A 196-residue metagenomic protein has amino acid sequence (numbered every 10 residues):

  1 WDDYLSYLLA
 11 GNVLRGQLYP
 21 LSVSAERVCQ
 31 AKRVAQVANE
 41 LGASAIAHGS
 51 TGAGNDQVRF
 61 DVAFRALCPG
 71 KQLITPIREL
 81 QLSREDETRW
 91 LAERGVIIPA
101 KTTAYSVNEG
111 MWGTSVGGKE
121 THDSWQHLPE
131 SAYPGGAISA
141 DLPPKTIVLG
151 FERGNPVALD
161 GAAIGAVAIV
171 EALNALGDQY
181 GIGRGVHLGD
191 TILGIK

Functional and structural regions predicted by a protein language model:
W1-K196: Nucleotide-activated chemistry modules centered on ATP-dependent adenylation/adenylyltransferase
